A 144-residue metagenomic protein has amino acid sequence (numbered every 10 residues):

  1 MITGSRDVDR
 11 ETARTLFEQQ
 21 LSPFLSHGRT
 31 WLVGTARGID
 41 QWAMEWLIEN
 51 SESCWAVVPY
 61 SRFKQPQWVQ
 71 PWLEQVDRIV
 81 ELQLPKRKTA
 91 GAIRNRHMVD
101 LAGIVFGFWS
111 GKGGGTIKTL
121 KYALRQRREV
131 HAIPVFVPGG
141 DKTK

Functional and structural regions predicted by a protein language model:
R6-K142: Acidic/glycine-enriched connector segments
